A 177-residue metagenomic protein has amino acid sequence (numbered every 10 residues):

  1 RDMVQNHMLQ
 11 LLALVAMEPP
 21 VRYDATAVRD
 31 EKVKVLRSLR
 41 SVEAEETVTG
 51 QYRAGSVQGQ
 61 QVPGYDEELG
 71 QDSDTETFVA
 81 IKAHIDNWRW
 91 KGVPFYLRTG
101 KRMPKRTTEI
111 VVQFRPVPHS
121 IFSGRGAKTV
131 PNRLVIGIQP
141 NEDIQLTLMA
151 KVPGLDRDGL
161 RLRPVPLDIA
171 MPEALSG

Functional and structural regions predicted by a protein language model:
R1-G177: Secretory/organelle targeting and membrane-embedding segments
